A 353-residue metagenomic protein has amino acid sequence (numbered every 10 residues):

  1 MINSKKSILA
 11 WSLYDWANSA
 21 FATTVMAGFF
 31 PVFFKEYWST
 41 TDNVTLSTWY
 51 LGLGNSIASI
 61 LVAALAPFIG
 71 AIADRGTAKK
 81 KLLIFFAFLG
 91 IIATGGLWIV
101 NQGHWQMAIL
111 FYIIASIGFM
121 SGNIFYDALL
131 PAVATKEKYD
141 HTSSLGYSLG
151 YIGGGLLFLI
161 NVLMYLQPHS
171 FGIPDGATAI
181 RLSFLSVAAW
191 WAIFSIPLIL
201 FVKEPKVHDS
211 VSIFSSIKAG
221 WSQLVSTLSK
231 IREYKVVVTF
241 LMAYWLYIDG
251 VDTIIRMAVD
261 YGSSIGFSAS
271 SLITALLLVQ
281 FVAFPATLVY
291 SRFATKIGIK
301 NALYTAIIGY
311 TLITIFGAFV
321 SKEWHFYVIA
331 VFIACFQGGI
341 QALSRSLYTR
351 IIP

Functional and structural regions predicted by a protein language model:
I2-L9, K203-L241: Juxtamembrane intracellular "pre-TM" segments in multi-pass secondary transporters
I2-S59, Q106, V236-A275: Helix-loop boundary and gating motifs at the non-cytosolic
A64-A78, P285-I299: Helix-to-loop junctions at the C-terminal end of transmembrane segments in multipass secondary transporters
K81-G96, N301-F316: Structural signature of the two symmetry-related core transmembrane helices
W98-F111, A318-A330: Helix-loop junctions at membrane interfaces in 12-TM secondary transporters
S121-T135, G339-P353: Intracellular juxtamembrane helix-capping segments at the cytosolic ends of symmetry-related transmembrane helices
S143-Y165: Glycine-rich segments within core transmembrane alpha-helices of 12-TM secondary carriers
L157-S170, A188-H208: C-terminal membrane-cytosol helix-exit motif in multi-pass small-molecule transporters
